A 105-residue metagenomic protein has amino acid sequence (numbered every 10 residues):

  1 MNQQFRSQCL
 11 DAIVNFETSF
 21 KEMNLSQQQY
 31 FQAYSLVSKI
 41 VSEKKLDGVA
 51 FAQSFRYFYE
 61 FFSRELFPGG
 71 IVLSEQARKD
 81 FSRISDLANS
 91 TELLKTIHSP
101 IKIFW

Functional and structural regions predicted by a protein language model:
M1-L36, I97-W105: Short terminal alpha-helical segments
R6-C9, Y30-Y34, G48-F51, A77-F81 (+1 more regions): Short amphipathic alpha-helical segments that mediate assembly, nucleic-acid/protein binding, or membrane association
T18-P68: Amphipathic alpha-helical interaction modules
E60-W105: Amphipathic alpha-helical binding modules
